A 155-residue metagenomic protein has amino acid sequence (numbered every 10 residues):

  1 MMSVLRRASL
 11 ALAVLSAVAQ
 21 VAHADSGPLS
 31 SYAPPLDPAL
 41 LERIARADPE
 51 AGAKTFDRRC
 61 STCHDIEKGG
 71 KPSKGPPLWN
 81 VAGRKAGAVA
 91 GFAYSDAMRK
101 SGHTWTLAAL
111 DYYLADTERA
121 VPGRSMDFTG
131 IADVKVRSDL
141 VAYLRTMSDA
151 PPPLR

Functional and structural regions predicted by a protein language model:
M1-L10: Bacterial N-terminal signal peptides that target proteins for export
S9-A19: Bacterial N-terminal signal peptides
A19-S26: Boundary at the C-terminal end of the N-terminal hydrophobic targeting segment
S26-T55: Electrostatic cytochrome c docking/interface patches
G27, T106-R155: C-terminal capping alpha-helices of c-type cytochrome domains
A39, A51, T55, S73 (+4 more regions): Extracytoplasmic/secreted proteins, especially bacterial periplasmic and envelope-associated proteins
I44-K71, L78-W79: Sequence/structural segment immediately N-terminal to covalent heme-attachment motifs in c-type and related
D65-G69, N80-D111, D127-D139: Electron-transfer interface patches adjacent to heme c in soluble/periplasmic c-type cytochromes and di-/multiheme
